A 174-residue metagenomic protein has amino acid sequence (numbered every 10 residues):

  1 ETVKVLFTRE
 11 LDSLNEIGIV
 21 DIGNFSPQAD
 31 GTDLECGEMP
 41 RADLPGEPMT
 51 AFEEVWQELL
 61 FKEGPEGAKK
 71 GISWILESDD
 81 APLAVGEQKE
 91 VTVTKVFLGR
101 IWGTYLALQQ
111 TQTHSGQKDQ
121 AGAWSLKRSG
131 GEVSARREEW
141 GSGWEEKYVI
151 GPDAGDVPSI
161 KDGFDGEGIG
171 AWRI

Functional and structural regions predicted by a protein language model:
E1-I174: Lipid interaction determinants
